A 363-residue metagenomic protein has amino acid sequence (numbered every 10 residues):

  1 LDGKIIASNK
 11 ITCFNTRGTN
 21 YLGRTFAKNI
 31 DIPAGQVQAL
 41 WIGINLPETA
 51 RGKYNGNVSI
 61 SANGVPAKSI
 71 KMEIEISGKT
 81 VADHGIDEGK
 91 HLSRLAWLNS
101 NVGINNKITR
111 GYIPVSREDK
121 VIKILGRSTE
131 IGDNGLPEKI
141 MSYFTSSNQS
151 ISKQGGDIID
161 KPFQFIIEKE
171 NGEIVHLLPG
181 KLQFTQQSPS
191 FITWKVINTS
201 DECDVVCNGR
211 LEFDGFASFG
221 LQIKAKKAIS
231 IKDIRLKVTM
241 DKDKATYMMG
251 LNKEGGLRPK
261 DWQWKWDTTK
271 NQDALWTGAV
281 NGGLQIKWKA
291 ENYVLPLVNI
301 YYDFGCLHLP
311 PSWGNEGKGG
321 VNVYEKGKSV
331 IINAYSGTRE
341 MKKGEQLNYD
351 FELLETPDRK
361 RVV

Functional and structural regions predicted by a protein language model:
L1-G23: A surface/secretory-pathway sequence property marking extracellular, secreted, or lumenal proteins enriched
G3, G64-P66, D201-C203: Residue-level signal for glycine
I6, A67-K68, I229-K232: Short acidic/proline- and small/hydrophobic-mixed sequence motifs that coincide with surface turns and coil-to-beta
R17-D31, W41-I44, R51, G78-E345: Beta-strand/loop-rich accessory regions of lumenal/periplasmic or secreted enzymes, predominantly carbohydrate-active
Q38-E48, E352-L354: Short, hydrophobic beta-strand segments
G52-N63: A short beta-strand micro-motif common to beta-rich folds, especially ectodomain repeats
K68-S77: C-terminal edge beta-strand
V362: Conserved small/polar residues in nucleotide/adenosyl-binding loops
